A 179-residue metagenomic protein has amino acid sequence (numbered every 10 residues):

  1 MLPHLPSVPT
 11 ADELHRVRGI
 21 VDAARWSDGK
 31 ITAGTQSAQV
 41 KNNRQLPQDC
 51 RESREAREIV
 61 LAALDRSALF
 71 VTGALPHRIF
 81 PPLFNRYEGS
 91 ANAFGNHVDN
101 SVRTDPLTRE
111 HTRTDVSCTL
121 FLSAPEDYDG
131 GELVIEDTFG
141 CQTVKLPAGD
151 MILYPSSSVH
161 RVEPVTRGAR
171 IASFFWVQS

Functional and structural regions predicted by a protein language model:
M1-L83: Non-heme Fe(II)/2-oxoglutarate
L69-S179: Catalytic core of non-heme Fe(II) oxygenases with the double-stranded beta-helix
